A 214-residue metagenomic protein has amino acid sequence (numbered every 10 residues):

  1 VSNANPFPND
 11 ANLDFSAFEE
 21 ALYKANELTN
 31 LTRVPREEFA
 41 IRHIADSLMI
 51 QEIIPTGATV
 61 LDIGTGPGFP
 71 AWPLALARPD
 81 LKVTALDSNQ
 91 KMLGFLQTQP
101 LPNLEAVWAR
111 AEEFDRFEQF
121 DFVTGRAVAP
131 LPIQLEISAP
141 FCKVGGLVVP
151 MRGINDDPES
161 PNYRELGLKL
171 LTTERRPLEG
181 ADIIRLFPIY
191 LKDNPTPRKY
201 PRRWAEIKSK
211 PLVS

Functional and structural regions predicted by a protein language model:
S2-T56, K91-G94: Class I SAM-dependent transferase core
E37, G64, L86: Short gly/ser-rich anion-binding loops that grip negatively charged ligand groups
G57-G66: Conserved class I S-adenosyl-L-methionine
A71, L81-T84, S88-S214: S-adenosylmethionine
L74: Aromatic pocket-lining residues of Rossmann-like dinucleotide-binding sites
R78: Conserved phosphotransfer cores of two-component systems
